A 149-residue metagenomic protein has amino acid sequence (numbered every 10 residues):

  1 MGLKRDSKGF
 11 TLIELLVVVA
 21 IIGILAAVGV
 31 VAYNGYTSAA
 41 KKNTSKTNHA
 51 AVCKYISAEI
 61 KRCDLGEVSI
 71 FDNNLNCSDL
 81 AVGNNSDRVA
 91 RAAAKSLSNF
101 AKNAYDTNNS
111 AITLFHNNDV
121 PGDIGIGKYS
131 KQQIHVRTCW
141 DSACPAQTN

Functional and structural regions predicted by a protein language model:
G2-A50: Amphipathic alpha-helical segments typified by the pilin-like N-terminal helix that continues immediately C-terminal
A40-S69: Extended, polar beta-sheet/loop recognition surfaces of beta-rich domains that mediate binding to diverse ligands
A58-N149: Periplasmic/extracellular, small/polar-rich flexible segments of pilin-like filament-forming proteins
